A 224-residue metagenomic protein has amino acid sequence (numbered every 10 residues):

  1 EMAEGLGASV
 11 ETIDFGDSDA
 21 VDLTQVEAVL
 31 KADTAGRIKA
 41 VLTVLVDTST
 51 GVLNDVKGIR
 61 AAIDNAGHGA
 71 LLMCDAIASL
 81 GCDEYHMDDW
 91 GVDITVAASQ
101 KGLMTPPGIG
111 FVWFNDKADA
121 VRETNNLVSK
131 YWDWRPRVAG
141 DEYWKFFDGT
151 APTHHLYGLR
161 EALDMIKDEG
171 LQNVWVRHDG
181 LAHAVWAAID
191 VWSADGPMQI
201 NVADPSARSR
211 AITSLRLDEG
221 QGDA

Functional and structural regions predicted by a protein language model:
E1-K31: PLP-dependent aspartate aminotransferase-fold enzymes
D17-S18, L45-T50, I77-L80, E84-Y85 (+3 more regions): Short acidic/polar capping segments at secondary-structure boundaries
V21-L80, I94: Active-site phosphate-binding strand-loop segment of PLP-dependent enzymes
D88-Q100: Conserved active-site segment immediately N-terminal to the catalytic lysine that forms the internal aldimine
Q100-A188, D204: Active-site C-terminal subdomain of aminotransferase-like
V174, W186-E219: Conserved small-domain helix->loop->beta segment predominantly found in fold-type I
G220-A224: Short, conserved charged micro-motifs
